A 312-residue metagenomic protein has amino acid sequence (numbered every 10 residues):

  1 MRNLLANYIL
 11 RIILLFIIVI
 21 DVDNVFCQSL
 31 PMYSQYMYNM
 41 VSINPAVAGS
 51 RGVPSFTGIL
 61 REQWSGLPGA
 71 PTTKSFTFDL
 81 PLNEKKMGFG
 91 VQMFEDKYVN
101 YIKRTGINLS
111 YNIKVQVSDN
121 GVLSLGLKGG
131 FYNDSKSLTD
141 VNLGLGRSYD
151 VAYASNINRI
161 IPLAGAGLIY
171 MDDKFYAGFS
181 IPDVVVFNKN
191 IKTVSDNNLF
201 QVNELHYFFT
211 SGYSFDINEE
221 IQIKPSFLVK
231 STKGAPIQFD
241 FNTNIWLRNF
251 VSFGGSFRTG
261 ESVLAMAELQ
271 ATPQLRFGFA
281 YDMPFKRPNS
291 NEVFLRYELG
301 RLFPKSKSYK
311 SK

Functional and structural regions predicted by a protein language model:
M1-L30, T243, L299: Bacterial Sec-dependent N-terminal signal peptides
Q28-K312: Subset of outer-membrane beta-barrel
